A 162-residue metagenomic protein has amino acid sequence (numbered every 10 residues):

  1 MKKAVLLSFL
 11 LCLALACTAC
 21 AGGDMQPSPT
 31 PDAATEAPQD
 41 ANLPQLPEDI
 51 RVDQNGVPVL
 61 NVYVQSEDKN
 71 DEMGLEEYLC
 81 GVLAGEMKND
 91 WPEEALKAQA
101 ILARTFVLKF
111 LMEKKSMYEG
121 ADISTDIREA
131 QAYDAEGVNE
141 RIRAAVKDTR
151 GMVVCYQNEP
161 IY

Functional and structural regions predicted by a protein language model:
M1-Y162: Conserved, single-site charged/polar hotspot
